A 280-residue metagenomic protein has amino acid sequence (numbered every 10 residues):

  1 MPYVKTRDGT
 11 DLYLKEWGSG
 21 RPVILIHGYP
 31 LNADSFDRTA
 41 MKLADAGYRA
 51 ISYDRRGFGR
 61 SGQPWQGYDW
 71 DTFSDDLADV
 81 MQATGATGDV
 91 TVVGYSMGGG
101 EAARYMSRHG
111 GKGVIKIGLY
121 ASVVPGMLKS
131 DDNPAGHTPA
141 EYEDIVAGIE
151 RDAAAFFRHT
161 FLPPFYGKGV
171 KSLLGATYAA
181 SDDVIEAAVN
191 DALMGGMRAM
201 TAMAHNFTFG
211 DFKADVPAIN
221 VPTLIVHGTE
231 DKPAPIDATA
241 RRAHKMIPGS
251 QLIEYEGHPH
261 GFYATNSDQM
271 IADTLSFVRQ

Functional and structural regions predicted by a protein language model:
T6-Q66: Conserved HGGG/HGGXW glycine-rich cap/lid loop of the alpha/beta-hydrolase fold
H27-Y29, G94-G99: Conserved alpha/beta-hydrolase "nucleophile elbow" surrounding the catalytic nucleophile
T72-V90: Conserved acidic catalytic loop of the alpha/beta-hydrolase fold
V92-G94, Y120: Short beta-strand immediately N-terminal to the catalytic nucleophile in serine-hydrolase-like folds
A103-R108, K112-D152: Flexible "cap/lid" loop of the alpha/beta hydrolase fold
P125-G136, G148-P217: Conserved alpha/beta-hydrolase catalytic His-Asp/Glu region
A218-H258, Q269: Conserved loop-alpha-helix segment in the C-terminal half of the alpha/beta-hydrolase fold that carries the catalytic
A238, Y263-S276: Post-His helix in hydrolase/transferase enzymes
